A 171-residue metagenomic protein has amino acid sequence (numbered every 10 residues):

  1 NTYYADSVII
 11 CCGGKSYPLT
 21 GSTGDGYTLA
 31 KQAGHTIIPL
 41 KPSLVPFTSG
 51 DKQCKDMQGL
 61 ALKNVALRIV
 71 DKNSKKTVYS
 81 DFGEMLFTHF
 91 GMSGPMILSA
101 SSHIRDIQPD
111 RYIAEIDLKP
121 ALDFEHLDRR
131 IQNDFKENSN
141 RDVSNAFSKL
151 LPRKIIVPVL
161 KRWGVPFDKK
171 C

Functional and structural regions predicted by a protein language model:
T2, Y17, S22-G24, Q108-R111 (+1 more regions): Generic structural signal for short, solvent-exposed loop/turn connectors between secondary structure elements
T2-P18, A30-K31, M85-F90: Short hydrophobic core segments
I9, G26, D81: Short strand-loop-helix active-site module centered on a catalytic nucleophile
P18-I38: Glycine-rich beta-alpha-beta "Rossmann" dinucleotide-binding loop(s) and their flanking helix/strand
P18-T20, P46, L98: Active-site-proximal flexible loops/turns
H35-P39, T48-K170: An anion/pyrophosphate-binding glycine-rich loop and adjacent beta-alpha core in soluble alpha-beta enzymes
K41-S43: A gly/proline- and charged-residue-enriched helix-loop-helix capping module
